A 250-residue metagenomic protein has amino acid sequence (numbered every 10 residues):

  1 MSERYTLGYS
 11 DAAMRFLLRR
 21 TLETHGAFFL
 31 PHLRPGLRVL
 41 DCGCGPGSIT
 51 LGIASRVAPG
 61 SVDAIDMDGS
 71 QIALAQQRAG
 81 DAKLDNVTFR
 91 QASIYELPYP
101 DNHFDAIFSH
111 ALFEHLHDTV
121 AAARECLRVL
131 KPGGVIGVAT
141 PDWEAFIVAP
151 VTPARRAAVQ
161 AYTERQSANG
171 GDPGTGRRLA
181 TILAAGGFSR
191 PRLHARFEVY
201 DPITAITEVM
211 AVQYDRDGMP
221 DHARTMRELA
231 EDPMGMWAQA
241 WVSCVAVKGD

Functional and structural regions predicted by a protein language model:
S2-T21: Class I SAM-dependent methyltransferase Rossmann-like catalytic core, especially the SAM/SAH-binding loop
R19-P35, G52: Conserved alpha-helix/loop element of class I SAM-dependent methyltransferases that forms part of the SAM/SAH-binding
L40-C42, P46-E96: Class I SAM-dependent methyltransferase SAM/SAH-binding core
Y95-A106: A short acidic, Gly/Pro-enriched loop at the edge of an enzyme's catalytic core that lines a small-molecule cofactor
D105-T119: A short SAM/SAH-binding and catalytic strip from SAM-dependent methyltransferases
V120-V135: A short glycine-rich, Lys/Arg-flanked "PGG" loop and its adjoining helix->strand segment in the class I
G137-I203, R216: Conserved catalytic/acceptor-binding region of the Class I
P173, R190-D250: Conserved Class I S-adenosyl-L-methionine
